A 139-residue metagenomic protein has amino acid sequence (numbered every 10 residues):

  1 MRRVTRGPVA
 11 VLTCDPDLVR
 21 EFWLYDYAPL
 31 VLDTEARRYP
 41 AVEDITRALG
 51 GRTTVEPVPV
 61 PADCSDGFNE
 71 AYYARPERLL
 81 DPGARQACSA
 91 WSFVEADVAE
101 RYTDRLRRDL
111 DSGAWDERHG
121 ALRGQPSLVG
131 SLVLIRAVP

Functional and structural regions predicted by a protein language model:
M1, T5: Class I S-adenosylmethionine-dependent transferase superfamily signal
G7-P76: Conserved catalytic/acceptor-binding region of the Class I
V55-P139: Conserved Class I S-adenosyl-L-methionine
